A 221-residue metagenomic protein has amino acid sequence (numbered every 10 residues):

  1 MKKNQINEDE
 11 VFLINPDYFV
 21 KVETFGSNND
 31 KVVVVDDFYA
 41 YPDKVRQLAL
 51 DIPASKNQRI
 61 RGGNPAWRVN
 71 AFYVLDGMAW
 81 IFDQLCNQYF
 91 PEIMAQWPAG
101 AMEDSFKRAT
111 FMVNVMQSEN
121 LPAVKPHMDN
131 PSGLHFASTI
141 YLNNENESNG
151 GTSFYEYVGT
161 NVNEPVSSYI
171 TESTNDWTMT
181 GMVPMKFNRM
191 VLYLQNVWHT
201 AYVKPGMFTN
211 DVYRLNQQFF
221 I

Functional and structural regions predicted by a protein language model:
M1-L192, N196-I221: Fe(II)/2-oxoglutarate oxygenase catalytic core
